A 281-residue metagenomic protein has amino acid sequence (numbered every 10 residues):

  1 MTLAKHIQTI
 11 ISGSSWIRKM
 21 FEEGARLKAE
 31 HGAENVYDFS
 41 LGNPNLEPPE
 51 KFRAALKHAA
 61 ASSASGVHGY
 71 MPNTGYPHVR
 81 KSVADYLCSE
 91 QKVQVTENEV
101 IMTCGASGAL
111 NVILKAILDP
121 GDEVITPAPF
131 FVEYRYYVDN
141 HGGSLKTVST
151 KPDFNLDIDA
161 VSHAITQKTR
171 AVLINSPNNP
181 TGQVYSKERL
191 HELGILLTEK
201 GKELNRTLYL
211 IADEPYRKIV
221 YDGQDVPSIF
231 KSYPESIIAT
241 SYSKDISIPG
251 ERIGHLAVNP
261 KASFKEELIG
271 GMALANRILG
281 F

Functional and structural regions predicted by a protein language model:
M1-K5: Basic/polar N-terminal segments that are highly enriched at the extreme N-terminus, encompassing both cleavable
Q8-G105, V112: N-terminal small-domain helix-loop-helix segment of the aminotransferase-like
R26-G32, E90-K92, L196-T207, P260-K265: Alpha-helix termini
N45-P49, P180-Q183, K218-I219, S247-P249: Short catalytic/ligand-binding loop motif for oxyanion handling, primarily in non-cytosolic enzymes, centered on
S65-N205, R217-Y233, I237: Conserved core of the PLP fold type I
L210-I211: Residue-level marker for buried hydrophobic side chains located in beta-strands that build the well-ordered beta-sheet
E214: Walker B catalytic acidic pair
E235-F281: Conserved core segment of the aminotransferase class I/II
